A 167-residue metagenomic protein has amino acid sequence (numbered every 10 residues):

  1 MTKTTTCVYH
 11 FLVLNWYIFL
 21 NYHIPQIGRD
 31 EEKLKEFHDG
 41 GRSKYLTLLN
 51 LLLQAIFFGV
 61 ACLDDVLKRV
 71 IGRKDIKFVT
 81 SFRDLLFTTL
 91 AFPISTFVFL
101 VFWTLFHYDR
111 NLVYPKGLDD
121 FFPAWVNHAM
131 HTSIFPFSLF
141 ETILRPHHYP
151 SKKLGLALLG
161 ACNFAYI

Functional and structural regions predicted by a protein language model:
M1-I167: Aromatic-rich, lipid-facing transmembrane alpha helices and their immediate juxtamembrane interface loops in integral
